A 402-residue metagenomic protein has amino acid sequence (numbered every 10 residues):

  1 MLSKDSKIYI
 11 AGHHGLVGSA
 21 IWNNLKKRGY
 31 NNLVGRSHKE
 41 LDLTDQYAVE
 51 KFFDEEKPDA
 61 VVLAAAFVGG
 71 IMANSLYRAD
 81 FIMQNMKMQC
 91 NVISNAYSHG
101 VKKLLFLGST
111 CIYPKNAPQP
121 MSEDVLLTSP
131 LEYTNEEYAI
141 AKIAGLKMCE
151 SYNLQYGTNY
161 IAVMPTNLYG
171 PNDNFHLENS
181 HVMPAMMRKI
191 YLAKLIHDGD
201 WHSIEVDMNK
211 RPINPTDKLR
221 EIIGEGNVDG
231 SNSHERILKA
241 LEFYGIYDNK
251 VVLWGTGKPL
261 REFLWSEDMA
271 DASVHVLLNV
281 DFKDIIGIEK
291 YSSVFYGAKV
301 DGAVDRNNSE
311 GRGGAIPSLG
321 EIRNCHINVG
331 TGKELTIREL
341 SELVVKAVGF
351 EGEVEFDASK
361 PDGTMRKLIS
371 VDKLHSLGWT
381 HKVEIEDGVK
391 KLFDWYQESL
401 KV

Functional and structural regions predicted by a protein language model:
L2, G12-L16, A20-R28, L192-V402: C-terminal substrate-binding subdomain of Rossmann-fold SDR/epimerase-dehydratase oxidoreductases
K4, C90-E136, I161, N174: Conserved Rossmann-fold NAD(P)-dependent oxidoreductase catalytic core, especially the SDR/UDP-sugar
A11, R36, A64-A65, L104-T110 (+1 more regions): SDR active-site strand-loop-helix element
K26-K51: Adenosine-cofactor binding site in Rossmann-like domains, unifying the SAM/SAH pocket of S-adenosylmethionine-dependent
Q46-M86, K115: NAD(P)H-binding glycine-rich loop region in Rossmannoid oxidoreductase-like domains and their noncatalytic homologs
V68-G69, T110-P118, T166-Y169: Active-site segment of SDR-like NAD(P)-dependent oxidoreductases
I82, M86, T134-L146, H176-P184 (+2 more regions): Short-chain dehydrogenase/reductase
N91, Y133-T166, V182-D198: Active-site Tyr-X1-5-Lys
